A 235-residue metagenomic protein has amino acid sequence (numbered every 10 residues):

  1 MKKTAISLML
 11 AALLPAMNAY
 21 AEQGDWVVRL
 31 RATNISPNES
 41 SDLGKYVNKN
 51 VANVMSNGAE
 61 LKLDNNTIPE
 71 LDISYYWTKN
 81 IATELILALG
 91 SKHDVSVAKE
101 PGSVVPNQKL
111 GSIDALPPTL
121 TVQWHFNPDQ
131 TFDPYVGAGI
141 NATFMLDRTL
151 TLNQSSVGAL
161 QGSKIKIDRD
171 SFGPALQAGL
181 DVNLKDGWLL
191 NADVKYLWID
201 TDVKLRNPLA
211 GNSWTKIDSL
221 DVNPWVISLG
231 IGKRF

Functional and structural regions predicted by a protein language model:
M1-A5: Positively charged n-region of N-terminal signal peptides that target proteins for export
S7-P15: Bacterial N-terminal signal peptides
M17-A21: Sec/Tat signal peptide C-region and signal peptidase I cleavage site
E22-S36: Transmembrane beta-strand segments of Gram-negative outer membrane beta-barrel proteins
L30, L71-Y75, L85, L120-W124 (+4 more regions): Residues on the lipid-exposed face of transmembrane beta-strands in outer-membrane beta-barrel proteins
S36-T67, A88-P117, T143-S171, I199-V226: Extracellular/periplasm-exposed beta-strand and loop segments of Gram-negative cell-envelope proteins, dominated by
N80-T83, Q130-F132, W188-L190: Repeated loop/turn-to-beta-strand initiation elements of outer-membrane beta-barrel proteins
D129-P134, T149: Short, structured loop/turn "capping" segments at alpha-beta junctions
